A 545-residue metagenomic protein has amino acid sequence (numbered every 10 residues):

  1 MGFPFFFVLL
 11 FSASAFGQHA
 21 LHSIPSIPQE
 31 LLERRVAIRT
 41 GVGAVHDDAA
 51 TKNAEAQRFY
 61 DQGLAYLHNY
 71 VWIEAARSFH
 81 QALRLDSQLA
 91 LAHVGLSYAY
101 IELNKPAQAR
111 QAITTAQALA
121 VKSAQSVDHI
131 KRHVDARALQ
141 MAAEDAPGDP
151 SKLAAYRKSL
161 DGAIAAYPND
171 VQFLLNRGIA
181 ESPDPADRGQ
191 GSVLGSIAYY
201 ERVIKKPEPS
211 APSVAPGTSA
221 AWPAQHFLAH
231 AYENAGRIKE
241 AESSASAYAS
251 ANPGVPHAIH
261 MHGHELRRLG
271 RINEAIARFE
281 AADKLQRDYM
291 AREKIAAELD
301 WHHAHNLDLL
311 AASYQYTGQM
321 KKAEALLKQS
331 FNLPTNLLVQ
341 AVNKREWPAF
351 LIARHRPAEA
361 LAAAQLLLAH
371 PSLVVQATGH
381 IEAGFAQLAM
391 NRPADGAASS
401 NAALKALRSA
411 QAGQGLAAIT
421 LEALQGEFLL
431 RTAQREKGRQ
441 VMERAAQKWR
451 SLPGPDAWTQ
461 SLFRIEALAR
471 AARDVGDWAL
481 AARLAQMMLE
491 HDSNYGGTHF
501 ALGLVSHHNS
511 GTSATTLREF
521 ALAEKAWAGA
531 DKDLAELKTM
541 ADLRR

Functional and structural regions predicted by a protein language model:
Q18-T218, W222-Q225, S250-N252, G270-I276 (+14 more regions): N-terminal alpha-helical interaction modules that lie
D187-L194, S219-G236, K344-R345, A423-M487: Alpha-helical adaptor scaffolds
S461, A467-R470, D474-L504, H508 (+1 more regions): C-terminal soluble interaction/assembly domains
L517-R545: Terminal, low-structured helical/coil segments at or just beyond the last alpha-helical repeat
